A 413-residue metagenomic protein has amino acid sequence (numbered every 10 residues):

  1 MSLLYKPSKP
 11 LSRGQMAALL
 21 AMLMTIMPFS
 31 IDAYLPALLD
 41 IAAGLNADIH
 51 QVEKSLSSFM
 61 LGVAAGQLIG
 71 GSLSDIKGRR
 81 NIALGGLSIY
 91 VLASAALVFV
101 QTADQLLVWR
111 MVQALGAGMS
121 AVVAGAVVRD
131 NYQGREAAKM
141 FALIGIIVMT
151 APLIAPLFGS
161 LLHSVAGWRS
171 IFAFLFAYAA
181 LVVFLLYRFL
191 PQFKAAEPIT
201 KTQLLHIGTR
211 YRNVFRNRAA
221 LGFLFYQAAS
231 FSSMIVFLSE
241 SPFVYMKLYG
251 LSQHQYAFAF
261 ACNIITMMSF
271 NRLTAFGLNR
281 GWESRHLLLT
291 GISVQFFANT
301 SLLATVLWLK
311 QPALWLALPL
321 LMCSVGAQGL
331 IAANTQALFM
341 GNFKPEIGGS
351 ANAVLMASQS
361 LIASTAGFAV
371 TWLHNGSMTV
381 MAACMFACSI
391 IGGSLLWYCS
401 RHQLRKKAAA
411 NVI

Functional and structural regions predicted by a protein language model:
S2-P10, P191-L224: Juxtamembrane intracellular "pre-TM" segments in multi-pass secondary transporters
G44-N46, G78, F99-Q105, G116 (+2 more regions): Helix-breaking motifs and short loop linkers at transmembrane-helix boundaries and internal kinks in secondary membrane
A65-D104: Conserved MFS/SLC helix-loop-helix module at the cytosolic interface between two early adjacent transmembrane helices
N81-A95, F176, H286-L302: Structural signature of the two symmetry-related core transmembrane helices
I89, A93-A96, D104-V112, W315-L321: Paired small-residue
Q105, Y132-R135, A142-L190: Helix-loop-helix hairpin linking two adjacent transmembrane segments in secondary transporters
W109-T150: Cytoplasmic helix-loop-helix junction between adjacent transmembrane helices in 12-TM secondary transporters
T335-S377, C384-M385: A late C-terminal transmembrane helix in Major Facilitator Superfamily
